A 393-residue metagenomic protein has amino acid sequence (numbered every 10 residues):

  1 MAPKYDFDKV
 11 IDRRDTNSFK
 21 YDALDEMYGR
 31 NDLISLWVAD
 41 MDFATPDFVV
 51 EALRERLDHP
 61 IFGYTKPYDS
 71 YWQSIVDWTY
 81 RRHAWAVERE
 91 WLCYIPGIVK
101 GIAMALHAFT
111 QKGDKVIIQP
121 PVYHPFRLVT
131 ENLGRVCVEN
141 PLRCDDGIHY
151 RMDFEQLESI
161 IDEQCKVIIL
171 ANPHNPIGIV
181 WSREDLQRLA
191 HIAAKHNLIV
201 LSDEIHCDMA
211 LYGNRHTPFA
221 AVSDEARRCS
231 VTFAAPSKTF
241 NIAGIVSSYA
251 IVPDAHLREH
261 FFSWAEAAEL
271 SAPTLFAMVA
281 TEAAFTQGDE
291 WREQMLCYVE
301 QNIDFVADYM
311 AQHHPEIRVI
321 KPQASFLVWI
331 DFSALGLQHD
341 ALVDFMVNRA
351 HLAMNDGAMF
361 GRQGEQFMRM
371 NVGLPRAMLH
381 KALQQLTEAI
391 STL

Functional and structural regions predicted by a protein language model:
A2-G97, M104, A284-T286, T392-L393: N-terminal small-domain helix-loop-helix segment of the aminotransferase-like
E51, D224-E300, I390-S391: Conserved core segment of the aminotransferase class I/II
A108-T130: Conserved PLP-anchoring active-site segment centered on the Schiff-base-forming lysine
D114, R135, K195-L198, R227-R228: A short helix->loop->beta-strand "cap" motif at the edges of active sites that frequently abuts
R143-N214: Active-site phosphate-binding strand-loop segment of PLP-dependent enzymes
E158-S159, A226, Q338, F345-M354 (+1 more regions): PLP-dependent enzyme catalytic core of the Aspartate aminotransferase-like
E282, Y298-A307, V319-F332: Conserved glycine-rich beta-strand-loop-beta hairpin in the small C-terminal domain of fold type I
